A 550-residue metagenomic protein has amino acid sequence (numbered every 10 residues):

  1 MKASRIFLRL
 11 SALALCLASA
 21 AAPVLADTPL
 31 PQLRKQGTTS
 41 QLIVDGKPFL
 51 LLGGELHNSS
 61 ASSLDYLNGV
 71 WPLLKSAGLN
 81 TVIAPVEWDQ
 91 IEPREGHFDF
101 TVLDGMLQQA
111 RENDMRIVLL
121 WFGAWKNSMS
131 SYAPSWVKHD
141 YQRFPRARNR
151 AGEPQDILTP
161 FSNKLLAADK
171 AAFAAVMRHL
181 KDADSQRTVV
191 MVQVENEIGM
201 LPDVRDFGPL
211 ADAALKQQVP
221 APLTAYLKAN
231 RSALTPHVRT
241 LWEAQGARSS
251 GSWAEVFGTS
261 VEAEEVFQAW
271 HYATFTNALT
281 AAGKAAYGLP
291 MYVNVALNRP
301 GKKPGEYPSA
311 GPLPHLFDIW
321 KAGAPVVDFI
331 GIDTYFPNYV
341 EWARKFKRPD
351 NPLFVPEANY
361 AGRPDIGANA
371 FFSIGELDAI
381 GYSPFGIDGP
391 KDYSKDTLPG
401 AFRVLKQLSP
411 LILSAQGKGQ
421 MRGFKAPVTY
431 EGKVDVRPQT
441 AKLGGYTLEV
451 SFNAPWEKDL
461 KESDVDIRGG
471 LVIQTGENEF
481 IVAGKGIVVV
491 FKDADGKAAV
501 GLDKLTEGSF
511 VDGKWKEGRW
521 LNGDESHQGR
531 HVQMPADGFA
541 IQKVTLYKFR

Functional and structural regions predicted by a protein language model:
A26-N80: N-terminal carbohydrate-binding accessory modules
D27, F371-G496: Aromatic- and carboxylate-lined catalytic core of secreted/periplasmic carbohydrate-active enzymes
G46, V82, A110, V176 (+3 more regions): Conserved, mostly hydrophobic/aromatic
G53-S63, P85-L103, R150-A171, A183 (+4 more regions): The substrate-binding groove and active-site-proximal loops of carbohydrate-active enzymes, especially glycoside
Y66-Y141, Y272-A286: Aromatic-lined substrate-binding rim segments of carbohydrate-active enzymes
P145-F317: Polysaccharide-binding and catalytic clefts of secreted carbohydrate-active enzymes
A278-G288, H315-K418: Catalytic-core region of carbohydrate-active enzymes that cleave or remodel glycosidic bonds
F452-D466, G470-V472, E477-R550: C-terminal beta-sandwich/jelly-roll accessory domains of carbohydrate-active enzymes
